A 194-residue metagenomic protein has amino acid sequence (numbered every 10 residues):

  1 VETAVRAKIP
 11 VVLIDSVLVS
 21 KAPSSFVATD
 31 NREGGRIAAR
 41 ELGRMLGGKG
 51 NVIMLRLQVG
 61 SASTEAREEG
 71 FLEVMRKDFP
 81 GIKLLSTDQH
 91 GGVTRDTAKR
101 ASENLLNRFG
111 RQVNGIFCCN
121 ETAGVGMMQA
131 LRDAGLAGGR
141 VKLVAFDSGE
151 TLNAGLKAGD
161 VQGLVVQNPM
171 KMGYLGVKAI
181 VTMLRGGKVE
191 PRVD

Functional and structural regions predicted by a protein language model:
V1-D194: A residue-level marker of the well-folded mature domains of exported/periplasmic proteins
